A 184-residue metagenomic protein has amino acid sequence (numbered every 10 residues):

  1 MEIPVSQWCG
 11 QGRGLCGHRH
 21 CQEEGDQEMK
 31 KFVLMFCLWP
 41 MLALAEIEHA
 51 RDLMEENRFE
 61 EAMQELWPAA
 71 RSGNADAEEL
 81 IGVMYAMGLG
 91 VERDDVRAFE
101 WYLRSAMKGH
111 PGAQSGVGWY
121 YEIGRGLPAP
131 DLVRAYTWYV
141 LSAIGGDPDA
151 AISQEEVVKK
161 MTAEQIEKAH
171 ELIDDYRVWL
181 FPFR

Functional and structural regions predicted by a protein language model:
V5, Q11-L15, H20, D149-R184: Terminal, low-structured helical/coil segments at or just beyond the last alpha-helical repeat
W8, G12, R58, R71-N74 (+5 more regions): Short helix-capping/linker turns of helical repeat alpha-solenoids
G25, M29-F32: Positively charged n-region of N-terminal signal peptides that target proteins for export
P40-L42: N-terminal signal peptide c-region/cleavage motif recognized by signal peptidases
I47-L53, E65, A69, L80-M87 (+3 more regions): Hydrophobic face of amphipathic alpha-helices that form TPR/SEL1-like repeat modules and related alpha-solenoid
